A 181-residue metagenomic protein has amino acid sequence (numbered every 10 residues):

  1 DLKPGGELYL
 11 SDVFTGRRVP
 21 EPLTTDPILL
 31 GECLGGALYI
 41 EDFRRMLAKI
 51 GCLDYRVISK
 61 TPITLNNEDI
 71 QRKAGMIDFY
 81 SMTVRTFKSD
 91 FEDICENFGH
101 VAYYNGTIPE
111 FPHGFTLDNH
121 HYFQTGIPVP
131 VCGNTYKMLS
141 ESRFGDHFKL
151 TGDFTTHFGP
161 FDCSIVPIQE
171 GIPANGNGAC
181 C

Functional and structural regions predicted by a protein language model:
D1-P4, M46, I50: Conserved helix-to-beta-strand junction in the class I
G5-F14: Conserved beta-strand signature within the Rossmann-like core of class I S-adenosyl-L-methionine
F14-L34: Short, glycine-/aromatic-enriched active-site segment of Class I SAM-dependent methyltransferases
I28-L29, I40-D42, C52: Extracytoplasmic/secretory-pathway segments with low complexity and glycosylation-like composition
L29-A37, R72, M76: Short, surface-exposed loop/turn motifs that are enriched in glycine and acidic residues and include a nearby proline
A37-Y39, M46: Polytopic alpha-helical membrane proteins, predominantly small-molecule transporters/carriers
A48-C181: C-terminal lobe and adjacent flexible extensions of AdoMet/dcAdoMet transferase-like proteins
